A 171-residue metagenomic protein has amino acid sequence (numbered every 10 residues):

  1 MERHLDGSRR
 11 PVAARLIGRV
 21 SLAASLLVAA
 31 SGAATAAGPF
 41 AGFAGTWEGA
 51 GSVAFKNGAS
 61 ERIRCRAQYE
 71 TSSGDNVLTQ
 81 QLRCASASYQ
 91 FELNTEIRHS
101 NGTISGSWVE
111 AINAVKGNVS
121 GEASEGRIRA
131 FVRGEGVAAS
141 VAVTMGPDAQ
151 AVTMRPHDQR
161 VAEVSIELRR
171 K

Functional and structural regions predicted by a protein language model:
M1-R15: N-terminal secretory signal peptides that target proteins for export/translocation
R15, R19, R169-K171: Basic side chains
G18-A30: Bacterial N-terminal signal peptides
G32-A36: Sec/Tat signal peptide C-region and signal peptidase I cleavage site
A37-T144, T153-K171: Central antiparallel beta-sheet cores of small beta-barrel/beta-sandwich binding domains
